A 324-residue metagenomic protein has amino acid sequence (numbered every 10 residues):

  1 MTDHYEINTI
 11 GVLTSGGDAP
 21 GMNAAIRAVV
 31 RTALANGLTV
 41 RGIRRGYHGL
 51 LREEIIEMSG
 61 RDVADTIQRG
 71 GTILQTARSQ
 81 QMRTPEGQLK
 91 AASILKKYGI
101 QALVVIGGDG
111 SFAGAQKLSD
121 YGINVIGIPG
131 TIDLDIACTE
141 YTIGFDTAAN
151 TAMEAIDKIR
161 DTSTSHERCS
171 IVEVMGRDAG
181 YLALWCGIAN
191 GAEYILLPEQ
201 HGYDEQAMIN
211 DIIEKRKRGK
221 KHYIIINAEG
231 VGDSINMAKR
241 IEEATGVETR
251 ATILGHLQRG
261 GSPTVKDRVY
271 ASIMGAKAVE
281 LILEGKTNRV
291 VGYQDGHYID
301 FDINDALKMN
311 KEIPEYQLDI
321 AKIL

Functional and structural regions predicted by a protein language model:
T2-D3, L50-L103, G110-S111, I143-N150 (+1 more regions): Glycine-rich oxoanion-binding loops at beta->alpha junctions
T2-L51: N-terminal phosphate-binding or glycine-rich loops at protein starts, especially the Walker A/P-loop of NTPases
A19-V29, L51, P85-E86, I100-Q116 (+5 more regions): Short glycine/serine/threonine-rich phosphate/pyrophosphate-binding segments that cradle anionic phosphate groups
L38-R44, T162-C169, K221-I225, E248-L254 (+1 more regions): Flexible, glycine/charged-enriched surface loops at secondary-structure junctions
R41, S119-G144, L196-Q200, I253: Short, acidic/small-residue loops that bind anionic groups at enzyme active sites
V105-G107, A113, K117, N124 (+1 more regions): Accessory alpha-helical/coil subdomains and C-terminal extensions that flank or cap enzyme catalytic cores
T245, R289-L324: Phosphate-binding loop/pocket of nucleotide- and phosphate-handling active sites
